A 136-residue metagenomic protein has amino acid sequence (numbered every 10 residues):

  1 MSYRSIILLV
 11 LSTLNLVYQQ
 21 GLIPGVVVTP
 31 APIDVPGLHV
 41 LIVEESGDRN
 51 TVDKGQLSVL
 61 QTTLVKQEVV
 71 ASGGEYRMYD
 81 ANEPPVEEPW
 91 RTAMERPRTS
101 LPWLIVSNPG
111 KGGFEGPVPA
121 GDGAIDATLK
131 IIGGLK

Functional and structural regions predicted by a protein language model:
S2-L9: Sec-dependent signal peptide recognition, specifically the positively charged N-region followed immediately by
Y3, N15, I105-V106: Domain-start "cap" segments at the beginnings of catalytic or binding domains
V10-V26: Bacterial Sec-dependent signal peptides at the C-terminal "C-region" and cleavage site
Q19, E68-R98: Surface-exposed substrate-engagement region within the catalytic domains of secreted or surface-exposed extracellular
G21-E75: Local sequence-structure signature of Cys/Sec-based thiol-disulfide redox active-site neighborhoods
L38, E87-N108, F114-E115: Structural micro-motif
E44-G55, P84-P85, K111-G123: Short acidic, S/G/P-rich loop/turn micro-motifs used as interaction or catalytic elements
V106-K136: Non-catalytic, surface beta->alpha helical segment in thiol-disulfide oxidoreductase systems
